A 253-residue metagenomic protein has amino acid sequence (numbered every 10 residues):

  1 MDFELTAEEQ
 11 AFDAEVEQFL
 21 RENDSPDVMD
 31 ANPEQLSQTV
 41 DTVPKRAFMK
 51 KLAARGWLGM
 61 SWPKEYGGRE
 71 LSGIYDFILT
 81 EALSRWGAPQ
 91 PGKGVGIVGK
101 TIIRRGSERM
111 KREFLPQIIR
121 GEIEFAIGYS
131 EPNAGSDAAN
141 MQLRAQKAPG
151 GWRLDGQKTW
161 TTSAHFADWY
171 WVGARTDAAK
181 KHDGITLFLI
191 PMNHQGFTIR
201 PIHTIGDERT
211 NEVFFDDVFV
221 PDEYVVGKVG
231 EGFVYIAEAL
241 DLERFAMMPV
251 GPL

Functional and structural regions predicted by a protein language model:
M1-D13: Intrinsic disorder at enzyme termini
F3-L5, F197-L253: Glycine-rich beta->alpha junctions and the first turn(s) of the following alpha-helix
E9, L20, G56, P63 (+6 more regions): Buried hydrophobic positions in well-ordered alpha/beta secondary-structure cores of metabolic enzymes
R46-E122, S163-W169, E243: Internal helix-loop-helix
G121-Y129: A short, Trp-centered hydrophobic/proline-enriched beta-strand micro-motif
S136-D137, W152: Hydrophobic, small-residue-rich alpha-helical packing segments that form membrane-like cores
L143-Q146: A structural signal for short hydrophobic beta-strand segments in well-ordered beta-sheet cores
G151, D155-R200: A short core secondary-structure module
